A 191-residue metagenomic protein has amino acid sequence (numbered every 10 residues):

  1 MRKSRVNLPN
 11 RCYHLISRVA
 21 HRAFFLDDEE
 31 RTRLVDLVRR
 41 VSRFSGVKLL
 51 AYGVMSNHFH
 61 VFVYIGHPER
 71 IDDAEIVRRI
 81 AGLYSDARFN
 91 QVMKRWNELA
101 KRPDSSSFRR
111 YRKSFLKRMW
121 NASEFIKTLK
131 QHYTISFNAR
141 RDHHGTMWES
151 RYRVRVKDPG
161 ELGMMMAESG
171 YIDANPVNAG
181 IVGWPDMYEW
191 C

Functional and structural regions predicted by a protein language model:
M1-C191: Short catalytic/metal-binding and nucleic-acid-binding patches
